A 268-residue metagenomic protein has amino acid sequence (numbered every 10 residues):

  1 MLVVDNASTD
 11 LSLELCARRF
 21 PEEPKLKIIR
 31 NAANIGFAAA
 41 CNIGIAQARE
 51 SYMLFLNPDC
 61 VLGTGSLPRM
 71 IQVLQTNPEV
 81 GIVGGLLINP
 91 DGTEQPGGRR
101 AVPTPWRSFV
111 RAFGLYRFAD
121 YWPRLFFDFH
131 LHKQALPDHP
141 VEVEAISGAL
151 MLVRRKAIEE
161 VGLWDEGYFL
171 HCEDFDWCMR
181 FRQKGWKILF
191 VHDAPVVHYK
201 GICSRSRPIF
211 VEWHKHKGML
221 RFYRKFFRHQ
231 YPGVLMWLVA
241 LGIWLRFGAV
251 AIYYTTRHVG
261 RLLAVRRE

Functional and structural regions predicted by a protein language model:
M1-A33: Acidic donor-binding segment of Leloir-type glycosyltransferases
S12-L13, C41, G65-R69, E79 (+1 more regions): Acidic donor-diphosphate engagement hotspot in glycosyltransferases and nucleotidyltransferases that stabilizes
R30-A48, R69: Glycine-rich, basic loop-to-helix element that forms the pyrophosphate-binding segment of sugar-nucleotide handling
M53: Short aromatic/hydrophobic "clamp" motif used to bind/position activated sugar donors
V61-G97: Conserved donor NDP-sugar-binding/catalytic core segment of glycosyltransferases
V102-E144: Short, flexible, basic/aromatic active-site loop/helix in glycosyltransferases
A135-P195: A short, conserved alpha-helix in the catalytic core of glycosyltransferases
M179-G260: Active-site-adjacent helix/loop segment of glycosyltransferases that harbors family-specific signature motifs
